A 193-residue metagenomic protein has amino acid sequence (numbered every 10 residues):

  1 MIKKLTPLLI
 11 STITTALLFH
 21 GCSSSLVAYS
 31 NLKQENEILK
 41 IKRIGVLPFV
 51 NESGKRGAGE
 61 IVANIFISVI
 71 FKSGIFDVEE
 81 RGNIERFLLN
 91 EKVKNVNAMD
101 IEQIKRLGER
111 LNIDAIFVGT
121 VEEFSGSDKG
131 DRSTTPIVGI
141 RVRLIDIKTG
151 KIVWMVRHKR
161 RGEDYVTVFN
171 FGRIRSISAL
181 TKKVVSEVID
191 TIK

Functional and structural regions predicted by a protein language model:
M1-L9: Bacterial N-terminal signal peptides that target proteins for export
C22-R43, L107-L111, G130-T135, R143-K193: C-terminal/domain-edge helix-coil "capping" segments
K40-P48, S53-D114, V118-T120, I147 (+3 more regions): N-terminal segment of the mature soluble domain
S53, G126-K129: Short beta-strands and strand-coil junctions in structured, solvent-facing domains, enriched
M99-I101, P136-G139: Charged helix-capping and loop-helix junction motifs
V118, G139-R141: Beta-strand secondary-structure signal
T120-G126: Generic short beta-strand segments
